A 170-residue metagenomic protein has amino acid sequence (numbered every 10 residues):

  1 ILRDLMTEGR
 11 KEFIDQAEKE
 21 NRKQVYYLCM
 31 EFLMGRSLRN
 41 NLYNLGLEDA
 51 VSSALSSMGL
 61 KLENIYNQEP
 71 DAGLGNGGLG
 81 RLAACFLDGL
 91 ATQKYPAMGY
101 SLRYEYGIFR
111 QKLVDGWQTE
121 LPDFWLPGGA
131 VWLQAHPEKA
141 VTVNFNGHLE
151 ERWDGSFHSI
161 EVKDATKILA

Functional and structural regions predicted by a protein language model:
I1-A170: A conserved ligand/cofactor-binding region detector
